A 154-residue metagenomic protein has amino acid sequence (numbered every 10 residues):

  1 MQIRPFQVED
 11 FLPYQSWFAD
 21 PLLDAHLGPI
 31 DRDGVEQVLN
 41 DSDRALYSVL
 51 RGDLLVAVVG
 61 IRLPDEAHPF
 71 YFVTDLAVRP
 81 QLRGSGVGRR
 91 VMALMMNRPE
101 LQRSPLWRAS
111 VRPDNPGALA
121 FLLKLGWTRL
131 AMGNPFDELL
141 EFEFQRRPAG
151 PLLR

Functional and structural regions predicted by a protein language model:
M1-Q2: Extreme N-terminal starter segment of soluble prokaryotic enzymes
P5-T74, R79-Q81, M92-L94, R98 (+1 more regions): Acetyl-CoA-dependent GNAT
A67, N115, P135-L139: Short acidic/glycine-enriched loop/turn segments that link adjacent beta-strands
R79-Q81, S85, P113-D114: Active-site acidic-Proline motif in GNAT/NAT acetyltransferases
R89, P113-A131: Conserved active-site alpha-helix within GNAT-family acetyltransferase domains
P99-S110: Conserved GNAT acetyl-CoA-binding A-motif
K124-L125, P135-R154: C-terminal "cap" of GNAT-fold acetyltransferases
